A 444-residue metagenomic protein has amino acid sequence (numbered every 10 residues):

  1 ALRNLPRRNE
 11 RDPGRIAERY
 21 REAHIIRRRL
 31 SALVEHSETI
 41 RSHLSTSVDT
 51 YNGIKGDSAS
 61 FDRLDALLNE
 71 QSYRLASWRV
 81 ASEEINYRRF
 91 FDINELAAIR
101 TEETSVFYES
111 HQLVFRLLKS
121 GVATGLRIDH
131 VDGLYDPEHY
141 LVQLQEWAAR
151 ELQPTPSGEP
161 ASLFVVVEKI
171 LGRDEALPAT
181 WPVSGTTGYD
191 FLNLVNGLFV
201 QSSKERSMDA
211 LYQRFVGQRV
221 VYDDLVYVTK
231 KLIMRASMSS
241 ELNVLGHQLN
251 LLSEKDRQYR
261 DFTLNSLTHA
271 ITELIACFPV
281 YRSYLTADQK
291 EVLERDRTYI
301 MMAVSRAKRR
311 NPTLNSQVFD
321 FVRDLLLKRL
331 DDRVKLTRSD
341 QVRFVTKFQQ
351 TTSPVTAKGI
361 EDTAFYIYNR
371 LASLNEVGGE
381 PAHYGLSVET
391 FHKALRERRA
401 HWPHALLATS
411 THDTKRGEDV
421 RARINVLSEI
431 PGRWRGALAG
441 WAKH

Functional and structural regions predicted by a protein language model:
A1-G125, D132-H139, Q143-Q289, R295-H444: Alpha-amylase-like alpha-glycosidases and glucanotransferases acting on alpha-linked glucans and related
